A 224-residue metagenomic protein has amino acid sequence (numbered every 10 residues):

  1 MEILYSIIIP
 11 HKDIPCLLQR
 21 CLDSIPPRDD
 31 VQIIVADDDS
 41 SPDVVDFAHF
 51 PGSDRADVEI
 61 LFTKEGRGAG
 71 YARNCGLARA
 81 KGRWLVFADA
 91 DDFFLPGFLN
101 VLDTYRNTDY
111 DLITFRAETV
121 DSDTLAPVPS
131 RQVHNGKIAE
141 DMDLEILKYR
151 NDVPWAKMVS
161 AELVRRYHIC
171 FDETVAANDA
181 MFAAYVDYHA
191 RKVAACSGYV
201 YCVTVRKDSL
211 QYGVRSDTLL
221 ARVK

Functional and structural regions predicted by a protein language model:
L4-S6, S24, Q32, M181: Cell-envelope/extracellular polymer assembly enzymes that use nucleotide-activated donors
I9-P27: Short, well-formed alpha-helical segments that are part of the catalytic scaffolds of diverse glycosyltransferases
D13, I25, D37-S40, R67 (+1 more regions): Conserved short acidic donor-positioning loop in nucleotide-sugar-dependent glycosyltransferases
L22-F62: Acidic donor-binding segment of Leloir-type glycosyltransferases
T63-A80: Glycine-rich, basic loop-to-helix element that forms the pyrophosphate-binding segment of sugar-nucleotide handling
A69-R73, A90-C196, Y201-T218: Donor-binding/catalytic cores of nucleotide-activated saccharide and glycerol-phosphate transferases/polymerases
L85: Short aromatic/hydrophobic "clamp" motif used to bind/position activated sugar donors
